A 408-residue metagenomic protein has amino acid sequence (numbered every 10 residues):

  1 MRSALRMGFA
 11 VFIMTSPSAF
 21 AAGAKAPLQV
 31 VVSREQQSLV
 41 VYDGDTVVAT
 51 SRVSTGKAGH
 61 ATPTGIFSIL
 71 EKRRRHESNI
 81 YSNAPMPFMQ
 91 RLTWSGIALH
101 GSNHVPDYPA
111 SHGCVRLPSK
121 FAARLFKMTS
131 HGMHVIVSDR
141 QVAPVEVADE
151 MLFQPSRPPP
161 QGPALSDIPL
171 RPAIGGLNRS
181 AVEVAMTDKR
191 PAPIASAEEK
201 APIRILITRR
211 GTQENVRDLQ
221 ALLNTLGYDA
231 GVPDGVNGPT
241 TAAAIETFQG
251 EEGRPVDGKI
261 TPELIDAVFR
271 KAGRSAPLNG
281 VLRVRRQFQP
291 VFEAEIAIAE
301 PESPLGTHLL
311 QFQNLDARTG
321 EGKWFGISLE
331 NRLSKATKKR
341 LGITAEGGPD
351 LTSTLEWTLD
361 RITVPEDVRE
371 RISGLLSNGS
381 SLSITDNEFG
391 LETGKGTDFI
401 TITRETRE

Functional and structural regions predicted by a protein language model:
R2-M89, T93-E408: N-terminal pre-domains immediately preceding structured catalytic cores
